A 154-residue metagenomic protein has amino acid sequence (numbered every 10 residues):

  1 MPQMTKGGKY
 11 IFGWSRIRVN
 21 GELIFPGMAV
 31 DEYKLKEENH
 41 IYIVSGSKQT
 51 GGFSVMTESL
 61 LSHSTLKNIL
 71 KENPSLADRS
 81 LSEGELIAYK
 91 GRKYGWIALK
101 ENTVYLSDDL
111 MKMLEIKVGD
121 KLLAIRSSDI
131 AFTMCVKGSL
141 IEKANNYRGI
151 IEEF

Functional and structural regions predicted by a protein language model:
M1-W14, G46-N102, A131-F154: Intrinsic disorder/low-complexity detector
K9, N20, I24, V30-H40 (+3 more regions): Short linear sequence motif anchored by a di-proline
Y10-I11, L35-G52, L114-M134: A short beta-strand-loop micro-motif that forms or neighbors metal/cofactor- and ligand-binding patches at active-site
V19-K34, A98-L114: Short beta-strand-centered segments at strand-helix junctions
D109, S127, K137: Short, loop-centered acidic/histidine patches that primarily coordinate divalent metals
